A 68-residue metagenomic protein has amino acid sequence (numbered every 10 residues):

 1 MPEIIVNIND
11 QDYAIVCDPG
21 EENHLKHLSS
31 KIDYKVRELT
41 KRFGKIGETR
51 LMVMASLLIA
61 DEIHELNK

Functional and structural regions predicted by a protein language model:
P2-T49: Short, positively charged
T49-M52, S56-K68: Long, hydrophobic or amphipathic alpha-helical segments
